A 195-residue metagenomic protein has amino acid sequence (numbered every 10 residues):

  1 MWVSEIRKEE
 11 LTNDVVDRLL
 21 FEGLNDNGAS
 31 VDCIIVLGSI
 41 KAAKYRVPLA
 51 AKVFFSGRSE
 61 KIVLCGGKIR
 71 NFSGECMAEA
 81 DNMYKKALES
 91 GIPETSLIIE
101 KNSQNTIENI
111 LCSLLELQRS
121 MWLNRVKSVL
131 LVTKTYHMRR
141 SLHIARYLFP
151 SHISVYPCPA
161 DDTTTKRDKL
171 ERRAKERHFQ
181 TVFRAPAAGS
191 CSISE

Functional and structural regions predicted by a protein language model:
M1-R172: A structural signal for short, hydrophobic/glycine-enriched beta-strand patches
T164-E195: C-terminal capping/extension of enzyme domains
